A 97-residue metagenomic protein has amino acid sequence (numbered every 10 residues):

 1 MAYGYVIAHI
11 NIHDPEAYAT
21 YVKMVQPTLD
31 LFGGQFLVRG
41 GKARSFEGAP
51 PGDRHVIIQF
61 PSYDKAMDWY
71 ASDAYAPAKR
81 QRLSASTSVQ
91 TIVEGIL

Functional and structural regions predicted by a protein language model:
M1-H55, Q59-D73, E94-L97: Short S/T/G/P-rich N-terminal loop/turn motif that feeds into the first structured element of a domain
M67-T91: C-terminal structural segments of small proteins and small subunits
